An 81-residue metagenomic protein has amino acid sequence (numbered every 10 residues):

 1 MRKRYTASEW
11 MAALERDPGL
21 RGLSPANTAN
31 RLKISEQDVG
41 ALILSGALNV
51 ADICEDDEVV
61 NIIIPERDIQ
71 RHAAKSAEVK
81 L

Functional and structural regions predicted by a protein language model:
M1, M11-L14, V39, E55 (+1 more regions): Residue-level signal for the start and early helices of compact helical domains
M1-K3, L20, N30, E66: Short, intrinsically disordered low-complexity segments
R2-D17, V79: Short helix->loop/beta-hairpin flanking segments within DNA-binding domains
R4-Y5, P25-A26, N49-E78: Short helix-start
M11-L42: Polyanion-binding surface elements
G46: Glycine-centered, phosphate/nucleic-acid-interacting loop/turn motifs that mediate DNA/RNA or nucleotide
